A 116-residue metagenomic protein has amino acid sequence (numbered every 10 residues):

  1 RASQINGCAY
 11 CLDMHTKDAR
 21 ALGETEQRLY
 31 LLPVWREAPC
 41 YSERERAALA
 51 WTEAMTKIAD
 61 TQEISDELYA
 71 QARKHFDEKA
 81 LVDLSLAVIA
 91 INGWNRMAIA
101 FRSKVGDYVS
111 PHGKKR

Functional and structural regions predicted by a protein language model:
R1-R116: Hydrophobic alpha-helical segments
